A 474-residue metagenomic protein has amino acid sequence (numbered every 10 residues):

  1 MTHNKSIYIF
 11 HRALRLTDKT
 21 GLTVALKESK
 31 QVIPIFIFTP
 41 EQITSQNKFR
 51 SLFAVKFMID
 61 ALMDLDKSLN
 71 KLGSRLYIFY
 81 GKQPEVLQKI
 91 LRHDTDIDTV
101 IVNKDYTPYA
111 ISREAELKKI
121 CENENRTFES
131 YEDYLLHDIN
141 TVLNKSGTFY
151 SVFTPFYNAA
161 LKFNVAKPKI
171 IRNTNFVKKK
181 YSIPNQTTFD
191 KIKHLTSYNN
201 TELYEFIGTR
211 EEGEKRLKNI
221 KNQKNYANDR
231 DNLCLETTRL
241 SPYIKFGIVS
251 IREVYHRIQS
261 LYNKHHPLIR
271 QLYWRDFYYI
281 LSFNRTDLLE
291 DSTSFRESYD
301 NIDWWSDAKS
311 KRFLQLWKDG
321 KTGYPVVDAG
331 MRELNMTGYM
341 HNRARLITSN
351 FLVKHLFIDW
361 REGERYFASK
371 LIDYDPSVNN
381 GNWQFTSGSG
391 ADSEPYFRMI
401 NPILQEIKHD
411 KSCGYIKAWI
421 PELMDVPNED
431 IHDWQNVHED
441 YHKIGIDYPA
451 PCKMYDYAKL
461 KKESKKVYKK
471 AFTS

Functional and structural regions predicted by a protein language model:
M1-K167, K264, E333, A458-K462 (+1 more regions): Trp/Phe/Arg-rich N-terminal binding region typifying the photolyase-homology
K5-T20, I33-Q42, M63-N70, N200-G208 (+5 more regions): Short charge-dense sequence patches
L16, K56, P108, S112 (+10 more regions): Residue-level detector of secondary-structure boundary/capping sites
L22-V24, L62-L65, E116, H137-L143 (+7 more regions): Intrinsically disordered, low-complexity boundary segments flanking structured domains
I78-I90, I120-S130, T174-T188, G390-P395 (+1 more regions): Short secondary-structure transition/capping segments
R126, E236-E422: Active-site-proximal binding-pocket segments
R126, G147-N301, H409-D410, G414-S474: Glycine/tryptophan-enriched, flexible segments
